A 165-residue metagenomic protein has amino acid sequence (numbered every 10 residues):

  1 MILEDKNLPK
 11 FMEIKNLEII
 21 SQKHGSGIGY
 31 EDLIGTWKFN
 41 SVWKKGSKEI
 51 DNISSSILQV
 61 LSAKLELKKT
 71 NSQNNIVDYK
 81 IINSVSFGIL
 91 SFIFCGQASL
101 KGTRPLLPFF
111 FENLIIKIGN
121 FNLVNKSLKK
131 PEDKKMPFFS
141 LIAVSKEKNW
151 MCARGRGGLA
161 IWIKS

Functional and structural regions predicted by a protein language model:
I2-S165: Soluble ligand-binding/transfer domains with enclosed cavities or grooves
